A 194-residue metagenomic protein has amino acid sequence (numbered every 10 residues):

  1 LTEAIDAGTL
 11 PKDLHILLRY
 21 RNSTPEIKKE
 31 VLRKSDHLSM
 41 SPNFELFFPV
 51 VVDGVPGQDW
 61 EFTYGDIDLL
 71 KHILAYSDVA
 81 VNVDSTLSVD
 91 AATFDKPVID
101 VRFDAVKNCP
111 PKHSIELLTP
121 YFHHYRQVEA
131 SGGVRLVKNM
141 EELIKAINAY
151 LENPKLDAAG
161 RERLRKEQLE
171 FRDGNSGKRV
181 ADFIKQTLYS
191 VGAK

Functional and structural regions predicted by a protein language model:
L1-K12, K34: Short hydrophobic signal-anchor/transmembrane segments that target glycosyltransferases and glycosylation machinery
T2-D6, L151, A181, K185: A structural alpha-helix within SAM-dependent methyltransferase catalytic domains
E3-A4, D66-L69, Y121-H123: A generic local structural motif
L14-R21: Short internal beta-strands
R19, F47-P49, V101-F103: Generic beta-sheet signal
E26-V89, T93-F94: Donor nucleotide-activated moiety binding/catalytic core segment of transferases that use nucleotide-activated donors
T86-F171: Catalytic binding pocket for nucleotide-activated donors in carbohydrate/polymer assembly enzymes
D173-K194: C-terminal alpha-helical cap of glycosyltransferases
